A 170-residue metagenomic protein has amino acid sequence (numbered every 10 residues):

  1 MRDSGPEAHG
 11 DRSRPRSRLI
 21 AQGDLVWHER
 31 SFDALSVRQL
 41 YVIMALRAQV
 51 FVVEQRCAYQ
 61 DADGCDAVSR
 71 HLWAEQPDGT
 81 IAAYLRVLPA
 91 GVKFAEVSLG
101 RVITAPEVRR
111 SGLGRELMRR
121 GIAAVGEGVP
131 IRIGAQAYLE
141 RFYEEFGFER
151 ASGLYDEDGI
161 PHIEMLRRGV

Functional and structural regions predicted by a protein language model:
R2-S13: Vicinal oxygen chelate
R12-H71, E75-T80: Short amphipathic alpha-helix that is part of the acyltransferase structural core
D66-V68, K93, E157-P161: Short acidic/glycine-enriched loop/turn segments that link adjacent beta-strands
W73, T80-A90, E96-I103: Conserved beta-strand in the GNAT
T104, R110-A123: Conserved acetyl-CoA-binding loop-helix of GNAT-fold acetyltransferases
M118, A123-Q136: Conserved GNAT acetyl-CoA-binding A-motif
A137-P161: Conserved active-site alpha-helix within GNAT-family acetyltransferase domains
